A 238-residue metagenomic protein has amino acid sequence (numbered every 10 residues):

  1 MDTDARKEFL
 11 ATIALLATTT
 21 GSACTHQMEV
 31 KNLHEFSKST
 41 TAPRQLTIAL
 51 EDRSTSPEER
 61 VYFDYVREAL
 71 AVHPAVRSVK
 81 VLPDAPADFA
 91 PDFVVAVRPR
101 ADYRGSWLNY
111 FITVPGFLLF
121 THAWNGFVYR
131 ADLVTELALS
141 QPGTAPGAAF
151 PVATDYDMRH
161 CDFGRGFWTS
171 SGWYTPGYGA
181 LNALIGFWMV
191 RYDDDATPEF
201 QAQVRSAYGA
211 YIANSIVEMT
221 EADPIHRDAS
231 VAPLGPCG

Functional and structural regions predicted by a protein language model:
M1-C24: Sec-dependent bacterial lipoprotein signal peptides
A23-A87, G186-D194, N214-G238: A structural "domain/chain start" motif
E29, Q45-A49, S78-K80, A90-R98 (+2 more regions): Ser/Thr- (and often Asn-) enriched beta-sheet segments in non-cytosolic proteins
S54-E58, Y62, N125-Y129, Y192 (+4 more regions): Extracytoplasmic/periplasmic, Sec-exported soluble proteins
D64-G116: Short, solvent-exposed, polar/charged sequence segments at loop or secondary-structure edges
V94-A149, Y156-Y174: Surface-exposed short loop/turn segments
S140-A153, P198-C237: Extended amphipathic secondary-structure runs
F167-A210: Lipid-handling modules and contact-site tethers
